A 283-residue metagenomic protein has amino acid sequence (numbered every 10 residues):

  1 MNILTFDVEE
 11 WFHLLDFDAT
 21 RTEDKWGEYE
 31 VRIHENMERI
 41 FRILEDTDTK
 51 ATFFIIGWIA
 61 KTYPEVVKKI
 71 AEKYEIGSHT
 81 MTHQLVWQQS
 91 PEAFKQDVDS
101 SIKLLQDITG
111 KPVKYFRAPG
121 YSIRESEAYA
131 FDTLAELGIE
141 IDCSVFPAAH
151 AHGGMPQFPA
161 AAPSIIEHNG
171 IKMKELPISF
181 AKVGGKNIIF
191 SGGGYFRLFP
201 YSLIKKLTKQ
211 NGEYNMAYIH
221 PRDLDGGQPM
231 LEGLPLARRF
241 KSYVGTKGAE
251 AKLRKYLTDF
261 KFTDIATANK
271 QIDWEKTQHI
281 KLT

Functional and structural regions predicted by a protein language model:
M1-E72: Active-site beta->alpha N-cap acidic-glycine motif
D7, L44, H79, S101 (+4 more regions): Conserved, mostly hydrophobic/aromatic
E23-V31, K50, F54-I56, T82-F94 (+3 more regions): The substrate-binding groove and active-site-proximal loops of carbohydrate-active enzymes, especially glycoside
M37-F41, P64-K68, K95-K103, F131 (+1 more regions): Generic structural signal for well-ordered alpha-helices, preferentially at hydrophobic/aromatic core positions
T47, L198-T283: C-terminal domain-boundary segment and adjacent tail
T47-E127, I139, S144-A151, I171-K172 (+1 more regions): Metal-dependent polysaccharide deacetylase catalytic core of the NodB/CE4 family, i.e., the active-site-bearing domain
K111, A118-Y218, L282: Active-site-adjacent pocket scaffolds in enzyme catalytic domains
